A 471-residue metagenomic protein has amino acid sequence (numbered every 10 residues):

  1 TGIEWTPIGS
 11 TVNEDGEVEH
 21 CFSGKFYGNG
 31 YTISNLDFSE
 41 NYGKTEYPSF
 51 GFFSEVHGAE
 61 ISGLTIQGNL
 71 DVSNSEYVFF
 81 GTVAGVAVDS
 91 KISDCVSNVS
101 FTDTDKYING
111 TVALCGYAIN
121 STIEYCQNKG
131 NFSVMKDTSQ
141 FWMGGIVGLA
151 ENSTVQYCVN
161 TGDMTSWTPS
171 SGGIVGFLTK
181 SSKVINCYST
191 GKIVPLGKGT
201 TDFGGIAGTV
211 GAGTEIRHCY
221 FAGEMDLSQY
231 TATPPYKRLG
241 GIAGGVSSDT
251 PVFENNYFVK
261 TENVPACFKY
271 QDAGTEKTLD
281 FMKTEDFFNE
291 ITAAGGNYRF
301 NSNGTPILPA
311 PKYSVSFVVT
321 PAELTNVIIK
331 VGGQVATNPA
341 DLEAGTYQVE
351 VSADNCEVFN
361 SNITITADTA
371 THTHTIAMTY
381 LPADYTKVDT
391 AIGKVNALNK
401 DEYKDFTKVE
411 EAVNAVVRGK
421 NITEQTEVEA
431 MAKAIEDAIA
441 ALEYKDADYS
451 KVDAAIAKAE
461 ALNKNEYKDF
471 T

Functional and structural regions predicted by a protein language model:
T1-S314: Surface-exposed repetitive/solenoidal architectures
V18-F22, A322-T325, A344: A short, compositionally biased
E19, I33, A336-T337, V358: Short, isolated positions in well-ordered beta-strands
L64, Y347-V349, M431: Contiguous beta-strand segments of beta-sheet-rich domains
Y313-L324, S352-H372, A377-T471: Beta-rich interaction/scaffold domains
A322-T337: Short, ordered, surface-exposed loop/turn motifs in non-cytosolic proteins
Q334-D354: Short Pro-Gly-centered beta-turn/loop motif in secreted/extracellular proteins
